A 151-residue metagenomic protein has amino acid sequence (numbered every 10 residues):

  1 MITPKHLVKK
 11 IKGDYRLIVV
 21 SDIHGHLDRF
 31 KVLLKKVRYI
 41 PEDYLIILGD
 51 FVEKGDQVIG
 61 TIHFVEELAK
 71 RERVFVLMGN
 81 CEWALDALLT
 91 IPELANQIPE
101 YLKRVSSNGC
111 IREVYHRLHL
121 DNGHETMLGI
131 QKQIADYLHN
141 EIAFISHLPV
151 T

Functional and structural regions predicted by a protein language model:
M1-F64: N-terminal active-site segment of His-dependent metallophosphoesterases
G55, I59-I62, E67-T151: Active-site neighborhood of divalent metal-dependent phosphoester bond hydrolases
